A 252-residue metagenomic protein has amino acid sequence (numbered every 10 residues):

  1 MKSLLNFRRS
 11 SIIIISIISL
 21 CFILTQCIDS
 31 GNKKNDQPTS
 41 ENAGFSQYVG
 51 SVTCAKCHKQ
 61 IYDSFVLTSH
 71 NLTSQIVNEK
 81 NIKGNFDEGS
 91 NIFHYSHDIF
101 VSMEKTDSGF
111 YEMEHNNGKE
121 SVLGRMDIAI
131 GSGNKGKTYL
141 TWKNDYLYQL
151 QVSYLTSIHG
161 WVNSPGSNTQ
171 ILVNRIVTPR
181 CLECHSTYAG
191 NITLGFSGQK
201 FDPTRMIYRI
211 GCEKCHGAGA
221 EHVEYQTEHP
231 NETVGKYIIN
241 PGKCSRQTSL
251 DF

Functional and structural regions predicted by a protein language model:
S3-I14: Bacterial N-terminal signal peptides that target proteins for export
I15-L20: Hydrophobic membrane-insertion alpha-helices, especially the h-region of bacterial N-terminal signal peptides
I23-Q26: C-terminal motif of bacterial Sec signal peptides marking the signal peptidase cleavage site
I28-S30: Bacterial signal peptide processing site
N35-G50, F201-D202, P241-G242: Electrostatic cytochrome c docking/interface patches
G44-N71, Q75-I76: Mature N-terminal segment immediately following signal peptide/propeptide cleavage in secreted/periplasmic
L67-H70, S74-I92, D98: N-terminal prosegments of processed precursors
E104-F252: Extended surface/linker regions that mediate inter-domain or inter-protein docking in multi-component redox
